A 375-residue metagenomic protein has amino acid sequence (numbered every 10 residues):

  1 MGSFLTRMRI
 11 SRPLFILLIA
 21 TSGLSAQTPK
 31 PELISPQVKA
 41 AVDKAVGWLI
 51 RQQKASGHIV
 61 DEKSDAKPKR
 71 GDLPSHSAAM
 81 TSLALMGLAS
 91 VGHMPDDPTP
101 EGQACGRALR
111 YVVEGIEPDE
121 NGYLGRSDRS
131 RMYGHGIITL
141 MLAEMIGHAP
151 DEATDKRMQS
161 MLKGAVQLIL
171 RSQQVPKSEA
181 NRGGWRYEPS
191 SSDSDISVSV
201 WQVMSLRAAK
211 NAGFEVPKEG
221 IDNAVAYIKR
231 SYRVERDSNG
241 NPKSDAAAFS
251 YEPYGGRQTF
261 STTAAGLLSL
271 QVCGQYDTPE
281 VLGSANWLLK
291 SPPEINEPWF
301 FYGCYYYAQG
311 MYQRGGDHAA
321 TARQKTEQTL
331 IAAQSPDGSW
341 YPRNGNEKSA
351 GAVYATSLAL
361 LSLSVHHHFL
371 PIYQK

Functional and structural regions predicted by a protein language model:
M1-F15: Bacterial N-terminal signal peptides that target proteins for export
L17-Q27: Hydrophobic h-region of N-terminal signal peptides that target proteins for export in Gram-negative bacteria
Q27-G47, R51, A55-Q103, E117-D222 (+3 more regions): An alpha-helical repeat/solenoid feature that recognizes helix-turn-helix modules
L109-V113: Patatin-like phospholipase
A332-A333, D337: Transmembrane alpha-helical segments of integral membrane proteins
